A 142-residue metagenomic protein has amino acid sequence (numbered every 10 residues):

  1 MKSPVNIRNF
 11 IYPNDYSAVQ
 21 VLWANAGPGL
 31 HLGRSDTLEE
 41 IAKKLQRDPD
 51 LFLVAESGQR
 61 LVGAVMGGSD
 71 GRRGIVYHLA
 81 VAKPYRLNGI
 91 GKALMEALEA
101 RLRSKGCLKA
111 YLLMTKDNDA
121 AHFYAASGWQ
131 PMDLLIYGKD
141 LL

Functional and structural regions predicted by a protein language model:
P4-V19: A short beta-loop-alpha structural element at the N-terminal edge of CoA-dependent acyl/N-acetyltransferase catalytic
P13, Q20-R34: Helix-loop element at the rim of GNAT/NAT acetyltransferase active sites that forms part of the acceptor-substrate
A42-V54, I75: A short helix-loop-beta-strand connector motif used in the catalytic cores of GNAT acetyltransferases and, in some
V54, R60-G68, I75-A80: Conserved beta-strand in the GNAT
R86, Y111-A121, G138-L142: Conserved beta-strand-loop-alpha-helix junction that forms the acyl-donor binding cleft
L87-A100, A126: Conserved acetyl-CoA-binding loop-helix of GNAT-fold acetyltransferases
M95, L102-T115: Conserved GNAT acetyl-CoA-binding A-motif
A125-L134: Conserved acetyl-CoA-binding loop of GNAT-fold acetyltransferases
